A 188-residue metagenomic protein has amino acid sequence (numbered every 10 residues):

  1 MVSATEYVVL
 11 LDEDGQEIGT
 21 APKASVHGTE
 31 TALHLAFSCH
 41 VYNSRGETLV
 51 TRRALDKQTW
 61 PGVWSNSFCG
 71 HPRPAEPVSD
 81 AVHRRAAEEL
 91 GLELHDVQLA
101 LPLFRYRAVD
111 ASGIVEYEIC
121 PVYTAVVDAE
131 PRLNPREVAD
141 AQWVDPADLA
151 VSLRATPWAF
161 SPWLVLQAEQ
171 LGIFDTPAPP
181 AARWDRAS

Functional and structural regions predicted by a protein language model:
V2-S38, Y42-R45: Acidic, metal-coordinating catalytic segment for phosphate/diphosphate chemistry, firing primarily on the Nudix
V8, E47-T48, A141-Q142: A residue-level structural signature of the nucleotidyltransferase/glycosyltransferase Rossmann-like core
P22-S25, P74, L103-S188: Nudix hydrolase/Nudix homology domain
T29-T31, T59-W64, W143-D145: A short, polar/proline- and glycine-enriched secondary-structure boundary/capping micro-motif
A36-F68: A glycine-rich, hydrophobic loop/mini-helix early in the fold
C39, S67-F68, L99, P121-Y123: A structural signal for short, well-ordered beta-strand segments
L49-V50, S67-A100: The catalytic Nudix box helix
